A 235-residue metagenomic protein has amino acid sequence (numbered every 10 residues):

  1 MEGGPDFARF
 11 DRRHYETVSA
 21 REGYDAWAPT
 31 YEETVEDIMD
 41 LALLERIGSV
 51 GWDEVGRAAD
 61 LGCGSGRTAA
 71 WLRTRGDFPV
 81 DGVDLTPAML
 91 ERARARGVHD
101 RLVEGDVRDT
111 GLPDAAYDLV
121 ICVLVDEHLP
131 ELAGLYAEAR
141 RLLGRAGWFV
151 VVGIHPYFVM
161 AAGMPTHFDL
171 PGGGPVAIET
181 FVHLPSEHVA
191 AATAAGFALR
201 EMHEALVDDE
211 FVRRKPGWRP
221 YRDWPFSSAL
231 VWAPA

Functional and structural regions predicted by a protein language model:
M1-D53, R67-W71, M89-R92, V212 (+2 more regions): Conserved class I S-adenosyl-L-methionine
R57-L61, S65-D109: Class I SAM-dependent methyltransferase SAM/SAH-binding core
R108-V120: A short acidic, Gly/Pro-enriched loop at the edge of an enzyme's catalytic core that lines a small-molecule cofactor
L119-L132: A short SAM/SAH-binding and catalytic strip from SAM-dependent methyltransferases
A133-W148: A short glycine-rich, Lys/Arg-flanked "PGG" loop and its adjoining helix->strand segment in the class I
W148-P175, E179: Conserved class I S-adenosyl-L-methionine
T180-H203: Short alpha-helix
L199-A233: Conserved Class I S-adenosyl-L-methionine
